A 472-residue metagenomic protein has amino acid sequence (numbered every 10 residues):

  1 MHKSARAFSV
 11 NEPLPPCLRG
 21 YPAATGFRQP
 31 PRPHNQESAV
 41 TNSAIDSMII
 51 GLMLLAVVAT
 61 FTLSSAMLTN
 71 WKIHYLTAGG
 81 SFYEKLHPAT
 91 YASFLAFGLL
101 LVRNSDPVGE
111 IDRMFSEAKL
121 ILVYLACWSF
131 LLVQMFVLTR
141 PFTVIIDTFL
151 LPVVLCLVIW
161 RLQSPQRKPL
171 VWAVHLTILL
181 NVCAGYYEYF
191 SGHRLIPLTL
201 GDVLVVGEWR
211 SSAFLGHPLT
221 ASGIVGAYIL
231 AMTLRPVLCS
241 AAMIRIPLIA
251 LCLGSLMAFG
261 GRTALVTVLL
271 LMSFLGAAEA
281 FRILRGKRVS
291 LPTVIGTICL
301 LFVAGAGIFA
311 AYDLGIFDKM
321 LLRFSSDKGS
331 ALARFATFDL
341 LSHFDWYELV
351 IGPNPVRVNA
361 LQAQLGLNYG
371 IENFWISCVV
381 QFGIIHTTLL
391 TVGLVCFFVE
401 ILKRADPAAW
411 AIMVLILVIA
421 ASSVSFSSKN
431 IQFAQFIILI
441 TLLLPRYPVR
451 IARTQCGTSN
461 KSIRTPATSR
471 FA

Functional and structural regions predicted by a protein language model:
C17-P22, G26-D106, F130-Q134, I416-A421 (+1 more regions): N-terminal signal-anchor transmembrane segment
I50, L230, W410-A420, S427-A472: Transmembrane alpha-helices of multi-pass inner-membrane enzymes
H74-G79, L195, D318-F382: Long extracytoplasmic/lumenal interhelical loops at the membrane interface of multi-pass membrane proteins
I111-R113, E279, I295-G296, Q381-S422 (+1 more regions): Hydrophobic transmembrane alpha-helices and their immediate junctions
A118-L131, V137-L162: Aromatic-anchored transmembrane helix interface
V171-L195, F214-A278: Alpha-helical transmembrane segments of multi-pass inner-membrane proteins
V206, F214, I283-V294, V303-D339 (+1 more regions): Flexible juxtamembrane loops connecting transmembrane helices in multi-pass membrane enzymes that build or modify
E208, L253-M257, G261, G366-E400: A conserved mid-to-late transmembrane alpha helix and its immediate loop/hinge that forms the functional core
